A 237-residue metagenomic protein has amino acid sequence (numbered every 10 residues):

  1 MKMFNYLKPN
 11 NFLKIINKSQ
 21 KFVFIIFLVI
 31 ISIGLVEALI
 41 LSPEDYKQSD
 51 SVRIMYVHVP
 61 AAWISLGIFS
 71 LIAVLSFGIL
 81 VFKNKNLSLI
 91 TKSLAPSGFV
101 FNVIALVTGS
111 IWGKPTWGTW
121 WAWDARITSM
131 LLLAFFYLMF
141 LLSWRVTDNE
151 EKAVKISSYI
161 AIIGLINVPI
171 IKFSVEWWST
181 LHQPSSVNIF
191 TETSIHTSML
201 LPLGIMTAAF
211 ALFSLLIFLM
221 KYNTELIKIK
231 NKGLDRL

Functional and structural regions predicted by a protein language model:
K2-L237: Polytopic transmembrane helical bundles with strong interfacial aromatic enrichment
